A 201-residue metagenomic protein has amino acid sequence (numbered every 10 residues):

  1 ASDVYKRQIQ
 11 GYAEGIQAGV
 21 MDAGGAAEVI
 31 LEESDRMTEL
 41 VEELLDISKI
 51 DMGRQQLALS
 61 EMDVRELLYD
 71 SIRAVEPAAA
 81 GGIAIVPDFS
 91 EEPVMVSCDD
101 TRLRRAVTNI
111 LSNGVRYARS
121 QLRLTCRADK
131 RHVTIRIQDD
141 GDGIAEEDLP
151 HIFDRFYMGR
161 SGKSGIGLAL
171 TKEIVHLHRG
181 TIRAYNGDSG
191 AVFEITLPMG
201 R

Functional and structural regions predicted by a protein language model:
A1-Y5: Short, small-residue-biased leader/transition segments that mark boundaries at the very start of proteins
E32-M37: Short alpha-helical segment of the dimerization/phosphotransfer core of two-component systems
M52-L57, M95-C98: Conserved micro-motifs of the catalytic ATP-binding
A58-E61, A84-V94: Conserved catalytic submotifs in the C-terminal HATPase_c
A58-R73: A conserved beta-strand-to-alpha-helix junction within the catalytic ATP-binding
I144-F156: Short conserved segment of the HATPase_c
